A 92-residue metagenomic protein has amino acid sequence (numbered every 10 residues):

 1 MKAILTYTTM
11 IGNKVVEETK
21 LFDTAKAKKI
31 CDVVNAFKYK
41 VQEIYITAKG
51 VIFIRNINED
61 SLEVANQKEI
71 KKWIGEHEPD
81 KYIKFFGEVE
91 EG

Functional and structural regions predicted by a protein language model:
K2-G92: Secondary-structure transition motif
